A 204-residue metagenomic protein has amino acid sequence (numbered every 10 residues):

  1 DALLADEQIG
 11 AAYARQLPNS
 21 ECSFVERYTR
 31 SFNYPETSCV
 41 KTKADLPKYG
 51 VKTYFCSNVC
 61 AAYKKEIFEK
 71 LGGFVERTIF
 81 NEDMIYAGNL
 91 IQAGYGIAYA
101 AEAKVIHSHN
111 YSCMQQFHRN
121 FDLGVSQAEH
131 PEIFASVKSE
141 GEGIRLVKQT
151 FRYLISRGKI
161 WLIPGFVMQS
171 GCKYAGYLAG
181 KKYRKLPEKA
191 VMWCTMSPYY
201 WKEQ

Functional and structural regions predicted by a protein language model:
D1-Y28: Conserved donor NDP-sugar-binding/catalytic core segment of glycosyltransferases
L4-A5, Q92, I155: Residue-level signal for alpha-helix termini/capping positions
A14-P18, S31-T53: Short, flexible, basic/aromatic active-site loop/helix in glycosyltransferases
R27-N33, Q115-H118: Short, hinge-like loop/turn segments at secondary-structure boundaries
K43-E66, I79, I85, Q127 (+1 more regions): A recurrent flexible, glycine/aromatic-enriched loop bordering the glycosyltransferase active site that acts as
A61-Y63, I67-G72, R77-K104: A short, conserved alpha-helix in the catalytic core of glycosyltransferases
I97, A103-G176: Active-site-adjacent helix/loop segment of glycosyltransferases that harbors family-specific signature motifs
G176-Q204: Juxtamembrane C-terminal module of membrane proteins
